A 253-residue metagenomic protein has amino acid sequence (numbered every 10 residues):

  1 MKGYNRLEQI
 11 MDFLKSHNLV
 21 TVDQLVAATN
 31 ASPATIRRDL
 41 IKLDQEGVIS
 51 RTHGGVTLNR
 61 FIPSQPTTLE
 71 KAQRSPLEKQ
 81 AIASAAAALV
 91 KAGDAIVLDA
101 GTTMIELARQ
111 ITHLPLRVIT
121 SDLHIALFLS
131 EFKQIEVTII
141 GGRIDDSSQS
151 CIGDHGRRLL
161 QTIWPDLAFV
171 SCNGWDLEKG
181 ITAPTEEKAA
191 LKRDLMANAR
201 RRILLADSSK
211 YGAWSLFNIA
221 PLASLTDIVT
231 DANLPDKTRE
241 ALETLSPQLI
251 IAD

Functional and structural regions predicted by a protein language model:
K2-N30, A34-G101, A108-H113, R117 (+2 more regions): HTH-adjacent hinge/linker in prokaryotic transcriptional regulators
K2-N5, M11-D12, L19-Q24, N30 (+2 more regions): Conserved phosphate- and dinucleotide-binding cores of soluble alpha/beta proteins, encompassing both enzyme active
